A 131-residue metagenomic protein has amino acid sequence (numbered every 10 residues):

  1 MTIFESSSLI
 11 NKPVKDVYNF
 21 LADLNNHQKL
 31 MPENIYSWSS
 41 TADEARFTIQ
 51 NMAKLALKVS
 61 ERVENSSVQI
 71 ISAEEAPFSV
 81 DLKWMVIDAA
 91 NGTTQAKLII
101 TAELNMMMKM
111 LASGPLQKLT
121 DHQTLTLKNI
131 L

Functional and structural regions predicted by a protein language model:
M1-S39: Hydrophobic ligand-binding cavity/cleft-lining segments
I3, K128-L131: Short hydrophobic/aromatic patches at helix-to-coil boundaries
I3-E5, A53-A56, F78-K83: Short, surface-exposed coil-to-beta transition loops
S7-N11, R46-T48, K58, M85: Generic structural detector for well-ordered beta-strands
V17-L21, H27, A45, V59 (+3 more regions): Hydrophobic pocket/interface hotspot
N34-P77, I130: Glycine-rich portal/gate segments that line the openings of hydrophobic small-molecule binding cavities
E74-L125, N129: Beta-strand/loop substructures that line and gate deep hydrophobic ligand-binding cavities in soluble
